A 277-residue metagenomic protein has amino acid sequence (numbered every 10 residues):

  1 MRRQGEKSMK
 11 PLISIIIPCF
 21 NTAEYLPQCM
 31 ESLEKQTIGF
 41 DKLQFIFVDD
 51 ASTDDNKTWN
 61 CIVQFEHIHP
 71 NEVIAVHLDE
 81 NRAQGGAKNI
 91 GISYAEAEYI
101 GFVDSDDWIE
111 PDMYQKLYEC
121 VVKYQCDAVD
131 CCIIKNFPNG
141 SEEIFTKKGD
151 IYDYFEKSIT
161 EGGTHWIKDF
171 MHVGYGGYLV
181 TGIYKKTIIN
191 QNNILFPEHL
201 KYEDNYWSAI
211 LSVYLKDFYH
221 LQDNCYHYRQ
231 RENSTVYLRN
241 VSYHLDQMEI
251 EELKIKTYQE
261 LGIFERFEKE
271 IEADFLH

Functional and structural regions predicted by a protein language model:
P11-S14, Q44, Y206: Cell-envelope/extracellular polymer assembly enzymes that use nucleotide-activated donors
I13-Y25, C29, Q36, V48: A conserved hydrophobic helix/loop-capping motif in glycosyltransferases and polysaccharide synthases
M30-H77: Acidic donor-binding segment of Leloir-type glycosyltransferases
H77-A95: Glycine-rich, basic loop-to-helix element that forms the pyrophosphate-binding segment of sugar-nucleotide handling
R82, D107-W108: Acidic metal-phosphate-binding loop of nucleotide-sugar-dependent transferases
I100: Short aromatic/hydrophobic "clamp" motif used to bind/position activated sugar donors
W108-Y219, R229-S242: Donor-binding/catalytic cores of nucleotide-activated saccharide and glycerol-phosphate transferases/polymerases
R229-H277: C-terminal subregions of glycosyltransferases and related glycan-biosynthesis enzymes
